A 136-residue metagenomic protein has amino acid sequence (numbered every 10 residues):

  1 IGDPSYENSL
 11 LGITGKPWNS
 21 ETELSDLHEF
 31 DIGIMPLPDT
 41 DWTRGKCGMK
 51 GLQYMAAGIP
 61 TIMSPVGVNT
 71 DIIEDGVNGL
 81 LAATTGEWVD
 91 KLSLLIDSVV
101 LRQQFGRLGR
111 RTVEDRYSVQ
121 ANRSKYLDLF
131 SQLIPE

Functional and structural regions predicted by a protein language model:
I1-E29: Nucleotide-activated donor-binding/catalytic signature segment of Leloir-type glycosyltransferases, i.e., the conserved
I1-G12, L95-V100, Q104, E136: A conserved nucleotide-sugar
S20-H28, G33-Q53, M63-D71: Nucleotide-sugar-dependent
T22, E87, K91: Short acidic active-site motifs
I32, G58-T61, V77-N78: Structural loop-to-beta junction motif characteristic of Rossmann-like glycosyltransferase folds
E74-G86, L94-V100: Conserved acidic donor-binding segment of nucleotide-sugar-dependent glycosyltransferases
L94, L101-R116, N122-D128: A short, well-ordered alpha-helix in the C-terminal region of glycosyltransferases
